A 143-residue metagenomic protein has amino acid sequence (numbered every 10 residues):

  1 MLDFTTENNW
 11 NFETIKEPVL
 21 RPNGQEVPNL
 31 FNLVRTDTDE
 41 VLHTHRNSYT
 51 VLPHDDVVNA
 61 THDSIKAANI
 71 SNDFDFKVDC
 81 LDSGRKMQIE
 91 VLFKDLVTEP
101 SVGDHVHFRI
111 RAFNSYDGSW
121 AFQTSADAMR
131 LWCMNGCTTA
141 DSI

Functional and structural regions predicted by a protein language model:
M1-H62: Feature for intrinsically disordered/low-complexity regulatory segments and propeptides
K66-I143: Intrinsic disorder/low-complexity polar-acidic segments
